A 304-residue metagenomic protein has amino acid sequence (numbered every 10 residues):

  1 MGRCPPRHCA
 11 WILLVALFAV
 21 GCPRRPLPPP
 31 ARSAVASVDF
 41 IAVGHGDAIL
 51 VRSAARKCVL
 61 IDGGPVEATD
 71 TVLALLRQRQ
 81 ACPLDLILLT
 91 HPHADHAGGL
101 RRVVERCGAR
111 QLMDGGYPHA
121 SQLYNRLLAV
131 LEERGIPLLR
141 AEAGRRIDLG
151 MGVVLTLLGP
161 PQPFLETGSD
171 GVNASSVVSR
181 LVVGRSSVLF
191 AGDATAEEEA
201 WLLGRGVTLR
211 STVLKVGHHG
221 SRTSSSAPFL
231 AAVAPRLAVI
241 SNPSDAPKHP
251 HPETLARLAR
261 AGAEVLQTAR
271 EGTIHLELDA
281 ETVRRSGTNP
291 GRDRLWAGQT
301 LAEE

Functional and structural regions predicted by a protein language model:
G2-W11, A16-E304: Non-globular, low-confidence helical/coil segments that flank catalytic cores
